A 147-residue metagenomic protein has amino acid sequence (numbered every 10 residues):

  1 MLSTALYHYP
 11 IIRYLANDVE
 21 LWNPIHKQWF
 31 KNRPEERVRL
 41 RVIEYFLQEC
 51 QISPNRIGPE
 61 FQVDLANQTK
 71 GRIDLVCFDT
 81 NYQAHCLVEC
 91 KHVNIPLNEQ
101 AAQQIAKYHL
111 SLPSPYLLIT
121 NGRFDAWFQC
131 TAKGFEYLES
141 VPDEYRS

Functional and structural regions predicted by a protein language model:
M1-Y116, R123-S147: A short, conserved, highly charged catalytic patch centered on acidic carboxylates
